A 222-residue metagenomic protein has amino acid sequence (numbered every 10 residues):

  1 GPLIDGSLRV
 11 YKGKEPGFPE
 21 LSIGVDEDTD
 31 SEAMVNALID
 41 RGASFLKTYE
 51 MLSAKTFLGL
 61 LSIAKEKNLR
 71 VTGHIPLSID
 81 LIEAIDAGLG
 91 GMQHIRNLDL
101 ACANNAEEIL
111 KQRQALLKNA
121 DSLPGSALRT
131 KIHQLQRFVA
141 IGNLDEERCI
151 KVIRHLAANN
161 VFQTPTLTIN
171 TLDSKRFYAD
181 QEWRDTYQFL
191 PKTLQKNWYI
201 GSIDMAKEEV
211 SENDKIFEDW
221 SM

Functional and structural regions predicted by a protein language model:
G1, E15-E20, T29, I82-G88 (+2 more regions): Metal-associated gating/positioning segment near the N- to mid-region
G1-V10, F57-H74: Alpha-helix-loop-beta-strand connector modules within alpha/beta enzyme cores
I4-L8, L46-T48, V71-G73, G91-H94 (+1 more regions): Hydrophobic faces of well-ordered beta-strands that scaffold small-molecule active sites in alpha/beta enzyme cores
K12-G13, T48-L58, P76-I82, L98-A101 (+1 more regions): Active-site environment of divalent metal-dependent phosphoester hydrolases
E15-D30, G142, D214-K215: Active-site mouth loops of central-metabolism enzymes
E20-A37, I75-I82: Short, acidic/polar
M34-F45, L52, L98-M222: Active-site neighborhoods of metal-dependent hydrolases
G42, I63-L69, D86-M92, N160: Glycine-enriched alpha-helix->loop->beta-strand junction motifs that scaffold or abut catalytic
